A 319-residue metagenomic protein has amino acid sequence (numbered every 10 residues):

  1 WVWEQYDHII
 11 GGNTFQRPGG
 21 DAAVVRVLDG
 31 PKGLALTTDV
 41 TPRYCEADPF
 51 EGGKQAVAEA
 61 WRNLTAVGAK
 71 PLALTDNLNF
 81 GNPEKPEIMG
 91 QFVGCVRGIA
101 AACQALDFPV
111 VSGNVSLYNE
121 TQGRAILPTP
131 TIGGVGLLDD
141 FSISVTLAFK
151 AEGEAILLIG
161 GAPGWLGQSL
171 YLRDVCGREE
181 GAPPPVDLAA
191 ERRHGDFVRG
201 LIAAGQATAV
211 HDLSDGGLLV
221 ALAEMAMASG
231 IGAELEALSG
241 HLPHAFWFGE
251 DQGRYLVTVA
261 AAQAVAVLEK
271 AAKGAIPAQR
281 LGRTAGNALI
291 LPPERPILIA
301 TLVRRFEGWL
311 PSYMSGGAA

Functional and structural regions predicted by a protein language model:
W1-A23, V27-A35, T41, G53 (+5 more regions): Long hydrophobic segments that form regular secondary structure
W1-G164, L170-G177: Glycine-rich phosphate/pyrophosphate-binding loop regions near the starts of catalytic domains
P31, C95-A102, L106, V111 (+4 more regions): Glycine-/charge-enriched secondary-structure boundary and capping motifs
